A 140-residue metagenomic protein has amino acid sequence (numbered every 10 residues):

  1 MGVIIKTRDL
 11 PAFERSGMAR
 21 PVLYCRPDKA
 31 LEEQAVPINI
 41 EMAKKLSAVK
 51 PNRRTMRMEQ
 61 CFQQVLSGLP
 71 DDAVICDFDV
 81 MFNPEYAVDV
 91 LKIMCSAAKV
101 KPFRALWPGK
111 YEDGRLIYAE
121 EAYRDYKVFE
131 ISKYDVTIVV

Functional and structural regions predicted by a protein language model:
M1-S67, R115-K127, Y134-V140: Extended, compositionally biased accessory segments flanking or bridging domains
A19, P70-D72, V100: A general structural motif
L23, D72-C76, R104: Structural motif
V65, L69, S96-A97: Hydrophobic helix-cap positions at the C-terminus of alpha-helices in RecA-like/P-loop ATPase nucleotide-binding cores
G68-Y86: Conserved P-loop NTPase "ATPase switch" module shared by AAA+ and STAND
V80-V140: Replace "adjacent to P-loop NTPase cores in ATP/GTP-dependent enzymes" with "adjacent to NTP-binding cores
